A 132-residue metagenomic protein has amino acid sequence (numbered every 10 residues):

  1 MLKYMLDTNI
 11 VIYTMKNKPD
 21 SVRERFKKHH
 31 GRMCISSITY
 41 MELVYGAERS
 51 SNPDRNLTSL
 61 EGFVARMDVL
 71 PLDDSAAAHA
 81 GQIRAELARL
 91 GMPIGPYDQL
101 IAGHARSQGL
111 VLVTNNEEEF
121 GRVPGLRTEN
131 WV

Functional and structural regions predicted by a protein language model:
M1-I35, Y45-G62: Short, well-structured N-terminal submotif of metal-dependent ribonuclease cores
L2, E118, T128-V132: Short, C-terminally biased terminal segments at protein or domain edges
L2, R66-N115: Active-site neighborhoods of divalent-metal-dependent phosphate/nucleic-acid chemistry enzymes
D7-T8, L43, A80, A105 (+1 more regions): Generic structural signal for small/hydrophobic residues in well-ordered secondary structure, especially within
I10-V11, T39, A76, I101 (+1 more regions): Alpha-helix capping/helix-boundary segments
S37, D73, V132: Residues at the C-termini of beta-strands that transition into short coil/loop
